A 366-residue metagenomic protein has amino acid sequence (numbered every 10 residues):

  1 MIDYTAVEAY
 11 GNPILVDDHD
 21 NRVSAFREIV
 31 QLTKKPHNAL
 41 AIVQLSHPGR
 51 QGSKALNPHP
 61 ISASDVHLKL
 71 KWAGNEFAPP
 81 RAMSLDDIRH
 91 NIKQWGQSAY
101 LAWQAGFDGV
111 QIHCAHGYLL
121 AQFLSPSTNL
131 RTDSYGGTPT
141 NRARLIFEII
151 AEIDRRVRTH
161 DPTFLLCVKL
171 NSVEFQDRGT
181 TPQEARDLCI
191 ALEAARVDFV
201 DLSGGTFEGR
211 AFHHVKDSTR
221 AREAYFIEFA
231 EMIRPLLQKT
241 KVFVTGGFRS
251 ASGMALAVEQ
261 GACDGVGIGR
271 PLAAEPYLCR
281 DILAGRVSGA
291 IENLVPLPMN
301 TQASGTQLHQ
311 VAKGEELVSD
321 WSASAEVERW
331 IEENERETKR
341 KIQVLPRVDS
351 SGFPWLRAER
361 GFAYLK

Functional and structural regions predicted by a protein language model:
M1-K366: Flavin-dependent oxidoreductase catalytic cores
